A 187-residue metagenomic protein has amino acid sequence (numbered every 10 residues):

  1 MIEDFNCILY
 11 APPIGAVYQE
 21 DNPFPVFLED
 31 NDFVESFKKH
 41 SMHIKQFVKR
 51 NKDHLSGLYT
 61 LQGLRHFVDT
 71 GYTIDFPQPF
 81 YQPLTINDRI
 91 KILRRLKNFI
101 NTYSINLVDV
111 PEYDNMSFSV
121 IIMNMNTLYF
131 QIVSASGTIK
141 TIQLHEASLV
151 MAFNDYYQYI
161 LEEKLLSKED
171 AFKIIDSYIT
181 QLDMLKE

Functional and structural regions predicted by a protein language model:
M1-L185: Hydrophobic protein-protein interaction segments
